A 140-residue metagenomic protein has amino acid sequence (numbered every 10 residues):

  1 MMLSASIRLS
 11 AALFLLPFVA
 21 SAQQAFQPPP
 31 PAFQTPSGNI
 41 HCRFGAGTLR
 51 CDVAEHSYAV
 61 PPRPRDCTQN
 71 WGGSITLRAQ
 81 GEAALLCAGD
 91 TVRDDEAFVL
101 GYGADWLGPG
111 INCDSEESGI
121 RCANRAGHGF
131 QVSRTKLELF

Functional and structural regions predicted by a protein language model:
M1-A11: Bacterial N-terminal signal peptides that target proteins for export
Q27-R43, Y102-L107, N112: Extracellular glycan-recognition/adhesion modules and their associated mucin-like linkers
S37, A46, A79-G81, G108-G110 (+2 more regions): Residue-level signal for tight coil/turn positions that link beta-strands
I40, A46-C51, Y58, G119-I120: Primarily extracytoplasmic ectodomains and periplasmic/lumenal surface modules that are beta-strand-rich
L49-L100, G127, V132-F140: A low-complexity, Ser/Thr/Gly/Pro-enriched, surface-exposed linker/loop concept that marks segments flanking
D94-E96, A104-D105, I120: Surface-exposed interaction/gating patches
N112-D114, G119-Q131: Short, exposed beta-strand-loop hairpins at the edges of beta-sheets in extracellular/periplasmic proteins
